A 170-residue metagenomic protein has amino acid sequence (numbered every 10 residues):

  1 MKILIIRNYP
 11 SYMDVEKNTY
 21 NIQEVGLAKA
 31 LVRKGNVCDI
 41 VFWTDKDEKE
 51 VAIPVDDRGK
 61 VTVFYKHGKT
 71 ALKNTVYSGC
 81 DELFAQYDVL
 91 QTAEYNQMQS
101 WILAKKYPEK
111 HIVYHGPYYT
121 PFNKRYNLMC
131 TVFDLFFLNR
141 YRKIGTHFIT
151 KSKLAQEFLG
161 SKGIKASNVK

Functional and structural regions predicted by a protein language model:
M1-K49, G59: N-terminal subdomain of nucleotide-sugar transferases
T19, Y119-Y141: Nucleotide-sugar donor phosphate/pyrophosphate-binding loop at the beta->alpha transition of glycosyltransferases
K46, N96-Q97, L154-Q156: Alpha-helix capping/helix-boundary segments
P54-D81, T92, P121-C130: A short, charged, and often flexible helix/loop element on the N-terminal side of the glycosyltransferase catalytic
F84, Y141-R142: A short, aliphatic-rich alpha-helical micro-motif
D88-Q91, H147: Structural motif
T92-M98, H115-P117: Short His-centered aromatic/hydrophobic patch
G145-N168: A short, active-site helix/loop in glycosyltransferases that binds the activated sugar's phosphate group
